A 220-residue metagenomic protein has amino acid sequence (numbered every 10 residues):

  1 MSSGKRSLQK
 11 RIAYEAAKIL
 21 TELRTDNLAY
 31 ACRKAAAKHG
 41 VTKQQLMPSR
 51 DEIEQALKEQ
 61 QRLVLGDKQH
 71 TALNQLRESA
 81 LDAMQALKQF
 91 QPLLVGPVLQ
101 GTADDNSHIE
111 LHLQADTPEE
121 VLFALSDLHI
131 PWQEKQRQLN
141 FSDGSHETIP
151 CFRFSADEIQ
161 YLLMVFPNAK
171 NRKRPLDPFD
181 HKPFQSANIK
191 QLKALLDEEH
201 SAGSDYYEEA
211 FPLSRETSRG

Functional and structural regions predicted by a protein language model:
S2-T25, C32-D105, A115-G220: Catalytic core of pol beta-like nucleotidyltransferases
